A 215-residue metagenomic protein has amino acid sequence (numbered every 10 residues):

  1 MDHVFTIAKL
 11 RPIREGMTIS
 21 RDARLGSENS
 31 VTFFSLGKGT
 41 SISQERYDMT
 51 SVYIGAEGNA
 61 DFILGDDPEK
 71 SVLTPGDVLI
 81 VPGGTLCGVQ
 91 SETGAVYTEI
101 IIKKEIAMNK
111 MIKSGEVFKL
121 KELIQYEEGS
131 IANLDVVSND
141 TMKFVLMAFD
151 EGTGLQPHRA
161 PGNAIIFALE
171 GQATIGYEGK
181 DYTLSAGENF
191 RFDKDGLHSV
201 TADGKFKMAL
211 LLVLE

Functional and structural regions predicted by a protein language model:
M1-S30, T74-P75, G94-V96, I101-T141: A short, N-terminal "cap"/entry segment at the start of jelly-roll beta-barrel domains of the cupin/DSBH fold
M1-T85: Ordered, small/hydrophobic-rich secondary-structure cores
G16-I19, S30-Y47, G129-A132, K143-A160 (+1 more regions): Conserved short histidine dyad/triad with adjacent acidic residue
S27, G65-D67, E92, G176-K180 (+1 more regions): Short strand-coil-strand connectors
S35, R46-F62, M147-D150, R159-T174: Short, conserved beta-strand element in jelly-roll/cupin
A56-E57, T74, T93, L169-E170 (+2 more regions): A cytosolic small-molecule/anion-sensing beta-strand core signal
D67-G83, E178-D195: Short acidic-glycine-tyrosine-enriched beta hairpin
G83-A107, K194-E215: Ligand-binding loop in jelly-roll beta-barrel domains
